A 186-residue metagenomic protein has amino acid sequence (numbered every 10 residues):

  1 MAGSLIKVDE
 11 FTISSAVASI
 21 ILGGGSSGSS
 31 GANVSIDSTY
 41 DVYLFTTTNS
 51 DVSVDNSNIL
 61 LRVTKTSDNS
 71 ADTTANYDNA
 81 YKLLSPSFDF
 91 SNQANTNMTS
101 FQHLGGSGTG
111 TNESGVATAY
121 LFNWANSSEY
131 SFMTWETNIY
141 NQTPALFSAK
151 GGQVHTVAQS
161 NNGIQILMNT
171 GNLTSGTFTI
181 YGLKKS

Functional and structural regions predicted by a protein language model:
M1-S186: Surface-exposed molecular-recognition determinants
